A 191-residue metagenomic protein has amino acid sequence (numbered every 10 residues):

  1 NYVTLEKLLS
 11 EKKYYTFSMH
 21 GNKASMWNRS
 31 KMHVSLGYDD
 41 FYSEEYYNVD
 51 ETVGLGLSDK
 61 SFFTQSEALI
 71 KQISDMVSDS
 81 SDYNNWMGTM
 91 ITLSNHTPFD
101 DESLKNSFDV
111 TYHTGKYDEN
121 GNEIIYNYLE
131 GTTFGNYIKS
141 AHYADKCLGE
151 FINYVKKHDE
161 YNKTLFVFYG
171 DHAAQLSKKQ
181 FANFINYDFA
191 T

Functional and structural regions predicted by a protein language model:
N1-T191: Solvent-exposed soluble domains appended to multi-pass membrane proteins
